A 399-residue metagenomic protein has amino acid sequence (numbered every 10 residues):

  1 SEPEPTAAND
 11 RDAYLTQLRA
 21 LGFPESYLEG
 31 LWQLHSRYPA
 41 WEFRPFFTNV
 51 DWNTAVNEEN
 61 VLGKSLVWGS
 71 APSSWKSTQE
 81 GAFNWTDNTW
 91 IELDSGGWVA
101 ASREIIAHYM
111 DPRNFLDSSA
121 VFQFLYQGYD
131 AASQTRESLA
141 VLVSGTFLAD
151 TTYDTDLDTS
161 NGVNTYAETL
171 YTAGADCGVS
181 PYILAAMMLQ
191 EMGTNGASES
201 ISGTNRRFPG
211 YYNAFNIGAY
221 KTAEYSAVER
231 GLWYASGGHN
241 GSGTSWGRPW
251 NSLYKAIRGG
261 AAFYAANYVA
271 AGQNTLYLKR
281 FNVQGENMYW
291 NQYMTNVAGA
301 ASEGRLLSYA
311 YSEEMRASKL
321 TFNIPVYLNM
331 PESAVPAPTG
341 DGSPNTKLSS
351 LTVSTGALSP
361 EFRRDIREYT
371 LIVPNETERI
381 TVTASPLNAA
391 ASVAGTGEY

Functional and structural regions predicted by a protein language model:
S1-C177, V269-G340: Cell-wall glycan-active module
T165, T169, Y182, S252-K255 (+2 more regions): Generic recognition of stable, solvent-exposed alpha-helical segments in well-folded globular domains
E168-G196: Short, functionally critical alpha-helical segments immediately adjacent to catalytic or ligand/cofactor-binding
L170-A173, W246, Y369-T370: Generic recognition of flexible, low-complexity loop/linker segments
G178, Y264-A265, N388: Generic helix-packing signal
Q190, A197-P325: Catalytic and binding regions of secreted/periplasmic enzymes and modules that target cell-wall glycans
P331-Y399: Beta-rich interaction/scaffold domains
